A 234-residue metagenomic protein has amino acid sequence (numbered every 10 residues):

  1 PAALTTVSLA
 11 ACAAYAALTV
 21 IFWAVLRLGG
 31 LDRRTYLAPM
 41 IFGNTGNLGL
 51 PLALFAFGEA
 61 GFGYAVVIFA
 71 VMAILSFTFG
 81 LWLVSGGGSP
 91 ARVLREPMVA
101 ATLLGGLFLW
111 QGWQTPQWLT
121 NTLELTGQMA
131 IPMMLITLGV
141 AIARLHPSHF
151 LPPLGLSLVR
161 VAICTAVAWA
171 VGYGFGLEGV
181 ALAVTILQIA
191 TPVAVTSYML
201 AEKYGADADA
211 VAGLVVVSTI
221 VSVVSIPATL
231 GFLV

Functional and structural regions predicted by a protein language model:
P1-V234: Alpha-helical transmembrane segments of multi-pass small-molecule/ion transporters
